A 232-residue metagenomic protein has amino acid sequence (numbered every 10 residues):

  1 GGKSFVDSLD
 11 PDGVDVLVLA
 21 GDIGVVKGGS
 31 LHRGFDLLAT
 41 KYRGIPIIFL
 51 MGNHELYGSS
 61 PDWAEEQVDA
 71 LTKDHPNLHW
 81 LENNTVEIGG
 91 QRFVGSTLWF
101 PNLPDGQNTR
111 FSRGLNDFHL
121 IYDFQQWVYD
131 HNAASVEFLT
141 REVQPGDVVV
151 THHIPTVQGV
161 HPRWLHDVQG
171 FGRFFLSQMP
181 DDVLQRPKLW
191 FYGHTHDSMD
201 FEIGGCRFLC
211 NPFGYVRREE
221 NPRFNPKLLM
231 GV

Functional and structural regions predicted by a protein language model:
G1, G90-W99, V148-H152, R207-F213: Active-site-proximal beta-strand elements of phosphoester/diester hydrolases
G1-F5, V25-G29, H54-A64, T85-E87 (+4 more regions): Active-site environment of divalent metal-dependent phosphoester hydrolases
G1-L50, E55-W63: N-terminal active-site segment of His-dependent metallophosphoesterases
L17-D22, I48-N53, H79-N83, V148-T151 (+2 more regions): Active-site neighborhood of phospho(di)ester-bond hydrolases with catalytic His/Asp-centered motifs
K27-S30, W63-Q67, W127-F138, F171-Q178: Soluble or luminal CAZymes and related metallo-dependent hydrolases
P46-H119: A basic- and aromatic-enriched beta-loop-alpha substructure that forms the phosphate/nucleotide- and DNA/RNA-contacting
P76, V86-E87, H161, G170-L189 (+1 more regions): Binuclear metal-dependent phosphoesterase catalytic core
V94-G170: Active-site-proximal loop/helix segment associated with metal-binding centers of metalloenzymes
